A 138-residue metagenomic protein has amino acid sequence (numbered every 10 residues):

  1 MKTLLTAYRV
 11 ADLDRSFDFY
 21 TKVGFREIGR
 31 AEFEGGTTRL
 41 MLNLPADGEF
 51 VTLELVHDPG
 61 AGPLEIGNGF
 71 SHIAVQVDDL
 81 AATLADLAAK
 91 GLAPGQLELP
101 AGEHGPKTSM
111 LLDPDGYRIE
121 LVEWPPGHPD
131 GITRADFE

Functional and structural regions predicted by a protein language model:
M1-F17, F70-I73, V122-E138: N-terminal beta-strand motif that seeds the catalytic metal site of vicinal oxygen chelate
K2, A7-F50: Core segments of cupin and vicinal oxygen chelate
K2-D12, L40-M41, P45, G62-A88 (+2 more regions): Vicinal oxygen chelate
R30, M41, V75, L84-E138: Vicinal oxygen chelate
E34-G36, P63-E65, E103: Short glycine/serine/proline-enriched coil/turn segments at secondary-structure junctions
P45, L55-D58, W124: Generic beta-structure capping elements
G48, A61-G62, G127: Active-site/binding-pocket entry motifs
